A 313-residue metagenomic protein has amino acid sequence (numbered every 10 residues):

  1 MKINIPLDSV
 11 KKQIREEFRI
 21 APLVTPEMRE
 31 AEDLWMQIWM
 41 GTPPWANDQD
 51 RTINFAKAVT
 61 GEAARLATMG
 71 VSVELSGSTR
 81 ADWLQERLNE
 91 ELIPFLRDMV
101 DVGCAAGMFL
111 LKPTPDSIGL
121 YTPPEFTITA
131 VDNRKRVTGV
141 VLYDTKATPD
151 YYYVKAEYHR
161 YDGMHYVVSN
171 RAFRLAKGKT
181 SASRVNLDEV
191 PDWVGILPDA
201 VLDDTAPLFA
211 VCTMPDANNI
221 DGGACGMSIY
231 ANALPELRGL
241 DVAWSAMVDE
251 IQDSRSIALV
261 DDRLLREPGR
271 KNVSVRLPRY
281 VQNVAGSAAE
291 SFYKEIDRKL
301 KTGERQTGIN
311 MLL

Functional and structural regions predicted by a protein language model:
M1-I3, L7-K12, K179-T180, D188 (+2 more regions): Mixed-charge (acidic/basic) macromolecular-recognition segments
M1-Y121, E125: Extended, helix-rich architectural segments
V10, I14, M28, F55 (+12 more regions): Extended hydrophobic/Leu-rich segments
I14-R15, R19, M36-Q37, R87 (+7 more regions): Residue-level detector of alpha-helical transmembrane segments in integral membrane proteins
V100-D101, L110-G222: Extended, regular secondary-structure scaffolds
P191-L313: Extended, charged amphipathic alpha-helical segments
